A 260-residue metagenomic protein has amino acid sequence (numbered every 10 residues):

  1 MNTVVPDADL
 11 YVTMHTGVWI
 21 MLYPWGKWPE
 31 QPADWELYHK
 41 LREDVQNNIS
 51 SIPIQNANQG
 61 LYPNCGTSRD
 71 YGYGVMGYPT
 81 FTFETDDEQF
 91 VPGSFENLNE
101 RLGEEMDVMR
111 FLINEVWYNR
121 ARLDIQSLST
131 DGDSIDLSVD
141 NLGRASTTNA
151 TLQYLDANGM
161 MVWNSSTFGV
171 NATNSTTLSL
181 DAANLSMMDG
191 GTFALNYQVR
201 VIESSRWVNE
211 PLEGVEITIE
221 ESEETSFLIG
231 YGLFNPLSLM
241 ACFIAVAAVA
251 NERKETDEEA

Functional and structural regions predicted by a protein language model:
M1-D133: Metallocarboxypeptidase
V139-G143: Asparagine-centered strand-capping/turn motif at beta-strand->loop junctions
R144-N149: Short acidic/proline- and small/hydrophobic-mixed sequence motifs that coincide with surface turns and coil-to-beta
L152-D156: Conserved aromatic beta-strand anchor motif in extracellular beta-sandwich/beta-rich domains
M160-D189: Intrinsically disordered, low-complexity Pro/Gly/Ser/Thr-rich segments with frequent PxxP/GP/PP motifs and embedded
S186-E221: Terminal connector regions
S222-S238: Juxtamembrane/start-of-transmembrane alpha-helix segments at the extracytoplasmic/lumenal side of membrane anchors
F243-A260: C-terminal membrane-anchoring or membrane-association module
